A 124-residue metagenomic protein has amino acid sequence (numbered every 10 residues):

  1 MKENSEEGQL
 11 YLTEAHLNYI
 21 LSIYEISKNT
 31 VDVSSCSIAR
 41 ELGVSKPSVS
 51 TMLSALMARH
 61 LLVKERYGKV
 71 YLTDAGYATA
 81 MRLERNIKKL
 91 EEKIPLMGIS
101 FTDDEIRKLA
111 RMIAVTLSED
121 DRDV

Functional and structural regions predicted by a protein language model:
E3-V44: N-terminal helix-turn-helix DNA-binding core of bacterial DNA-binding proteins
T13, L72-A75, S118: Residue-level signal for threonine
P47: Key DNA-contact positions within bacterial/archaeal DNA-binding proteins
S50: Conserved catalytic core of two-component sensor histidine kinases
L53-S54: Short, hydrophobic-biased segments on the C-terminal half of alpha helices that form "recognition helices"
M57-Y67: A short, conserved structural fragment
G68-N86: Basic, amphipathic "hinge/linker" alpha-helix immediately C-terminal to the N-terminal HTH DNA-binding motif
K88-V124: Amphipathic alpha-helical dimerization/coiled-coil segments that flank or bridge DNA-binding/regulatory modules
